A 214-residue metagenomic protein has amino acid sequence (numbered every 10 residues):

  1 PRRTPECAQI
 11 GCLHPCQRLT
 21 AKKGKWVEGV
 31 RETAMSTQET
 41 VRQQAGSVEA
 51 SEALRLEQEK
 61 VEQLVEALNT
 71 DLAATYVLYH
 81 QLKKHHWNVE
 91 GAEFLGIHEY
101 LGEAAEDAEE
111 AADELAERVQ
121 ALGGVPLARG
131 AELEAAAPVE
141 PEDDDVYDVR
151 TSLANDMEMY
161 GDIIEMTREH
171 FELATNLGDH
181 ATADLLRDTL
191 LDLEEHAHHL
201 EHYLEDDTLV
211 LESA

Functional and structural regions predicted by a protein language model:
S36-L54: Acidic, low-complexity proline/glycine-rich segments
E49-D71, D145, V149: Disorder-to-helix initiation segments
R55-Q63, V77-E103, M166-A181: Helix-loop segments that flank and shape redox-cofactor active sites
K83, V89-E132, Y203: Conserved alpha-helical segments that form or flank metal/cofactor-binding pockets of metalloenzymes
E117-R118, A131-L191: Acidic/histidine-rich alpha-helical segments that form the ligand environment of transition-metal centers
D184-V210: Short, contiguous alpha-helical
